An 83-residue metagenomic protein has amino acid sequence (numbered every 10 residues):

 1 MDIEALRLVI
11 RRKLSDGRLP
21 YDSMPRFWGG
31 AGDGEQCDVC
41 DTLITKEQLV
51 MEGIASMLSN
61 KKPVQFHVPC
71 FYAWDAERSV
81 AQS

Functional and structural regions predicted by a protein language model:
I3-S23: Short, charged low-complexity linear segments at domain edges
L6, P63-S83: Short metal-binding segments enriched for Cys and/or His
D16, G29-D33, E52: Feature targets compositionally biased, intrinsically disordered low-complexity regions with long contiguous runs
D22-Q36: Short, flexible, mixed-charge glycine/proline-rich loop motifs that serve as phosphate/nucleic-acid-contacting
C37-D41: Short cysteine-rich clusters marking metal-coordination/redox-active sites
E47-E52, R78: Short Cys/His-rich "knuckle" micro-motifs
E52-V64: Short linker/helix segments within small regulatory modules
